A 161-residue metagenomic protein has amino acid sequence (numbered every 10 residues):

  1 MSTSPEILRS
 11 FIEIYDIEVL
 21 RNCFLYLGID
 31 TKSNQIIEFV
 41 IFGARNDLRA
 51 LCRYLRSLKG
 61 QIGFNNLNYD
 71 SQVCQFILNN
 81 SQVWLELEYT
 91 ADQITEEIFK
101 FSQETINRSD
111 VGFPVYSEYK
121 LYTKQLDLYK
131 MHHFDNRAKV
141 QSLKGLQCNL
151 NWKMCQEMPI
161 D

Functional and structural regions predicted by a protein language model:
M1-S10: N-terminal accessory regions of nucleic-acid-interacting proteins
S2, Y15, R21, K32 (+1 more regions): Conserved catalytic core of nucleotide polymerization and phosphodiester-bond processing enzymes
R9, L58-K59, Y122: Short, well-ordered alpha-helix to beta-strand connector turns
R9-V19, D127: Two-metal-ion RNase H-like nuclease active-site motif
F24, K32-N34, L67-D161: Metal-dependent phosphoesterase core characteristic of DEDDh/y 3'-5' exonuclease domains
N34-R53: Nucleic-acid-processing active sites and adjacent nucleic-acid-binding tracks, predominantly divalent metal-dependent
K59-L67: Acidic beta-strand-to-loop metal/phosphate-binding motif
